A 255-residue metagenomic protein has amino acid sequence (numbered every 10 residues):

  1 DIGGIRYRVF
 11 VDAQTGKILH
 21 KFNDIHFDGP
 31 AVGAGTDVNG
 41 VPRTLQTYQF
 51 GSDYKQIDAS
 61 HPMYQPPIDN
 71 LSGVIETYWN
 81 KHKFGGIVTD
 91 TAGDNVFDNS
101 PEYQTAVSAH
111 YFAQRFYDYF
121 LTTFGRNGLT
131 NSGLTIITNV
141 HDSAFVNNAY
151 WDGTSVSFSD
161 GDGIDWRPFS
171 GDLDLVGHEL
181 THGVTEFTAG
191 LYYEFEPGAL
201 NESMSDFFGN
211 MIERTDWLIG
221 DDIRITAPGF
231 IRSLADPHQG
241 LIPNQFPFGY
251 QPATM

Functional and structural regions predicted by a protein language model:
D1-V176, G183-M255: Zymogen propeptides/activation segments of proteases
